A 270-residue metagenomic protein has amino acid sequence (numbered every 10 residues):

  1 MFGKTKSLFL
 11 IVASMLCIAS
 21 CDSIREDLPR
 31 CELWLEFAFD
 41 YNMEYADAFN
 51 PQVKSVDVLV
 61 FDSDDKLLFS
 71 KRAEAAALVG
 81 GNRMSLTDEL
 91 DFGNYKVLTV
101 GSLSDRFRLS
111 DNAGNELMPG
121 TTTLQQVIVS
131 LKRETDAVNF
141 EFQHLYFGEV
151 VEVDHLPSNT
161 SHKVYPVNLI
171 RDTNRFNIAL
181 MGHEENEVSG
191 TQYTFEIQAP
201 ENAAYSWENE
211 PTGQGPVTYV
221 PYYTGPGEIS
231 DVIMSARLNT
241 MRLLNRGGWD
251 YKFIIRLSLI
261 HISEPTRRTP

Functional and structural regions predicted by a protein language model:
M1-F9: Bacterial N-terminal signal peptides that target proteins for export
I18-S20: C-terminal motif of bacterial Sec signal peptides marking the signal peptidase cleavage site
D22-R25: Bacterial signal peptide processing site
E32-P51, L180-E185: Short amphipathic, basic-aromatic surface patches that mediate peripheral association with negatively charged
F69-R171: Short, low-hydrophobicity acidic/polar segments
G81-E89, E228-L243: Exposed aromatic-hydrophobic patches
G182-L238: Short helix-loop boundary/capping segments
I260-P265, T269-P270: Single conserved hydrophobic/aromatic residue that forms the stacking wall/gate of nucleotide- or nucleobase-binding
